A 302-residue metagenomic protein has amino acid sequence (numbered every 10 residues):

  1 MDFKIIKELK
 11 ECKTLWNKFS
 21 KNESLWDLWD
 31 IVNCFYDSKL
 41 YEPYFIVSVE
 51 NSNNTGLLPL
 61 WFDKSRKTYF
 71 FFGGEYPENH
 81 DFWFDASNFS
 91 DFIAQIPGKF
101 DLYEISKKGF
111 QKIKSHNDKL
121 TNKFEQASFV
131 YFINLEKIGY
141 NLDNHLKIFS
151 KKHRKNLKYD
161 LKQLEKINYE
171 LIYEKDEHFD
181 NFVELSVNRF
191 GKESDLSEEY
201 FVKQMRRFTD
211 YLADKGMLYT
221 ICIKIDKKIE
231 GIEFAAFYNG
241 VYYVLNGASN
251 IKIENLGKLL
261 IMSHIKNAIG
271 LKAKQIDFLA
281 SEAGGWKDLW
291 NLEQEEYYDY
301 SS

Functional and structural regions predicted by a protein language model:
D2-N51, T55-T68, K108-V130, E136-I253: A conserved beta-strand-loop-helix scaffold within acyl/acetyltransferase catalytic domains
F62-A127, N239-Q294: Acyl-donor binding region in acyl/amide transferases
Q126-I133, Q294-S302: Conserved catalytic-core motifs of GNAT/GCN5-like acyltransferases
Y169, D195, A273, E295-E296: Secondary-structure boundary/capping residues
V202, R206, D288, E296-Y298: Solvent-exposed, non-transmembrane amphipathic alpha-helical segments
